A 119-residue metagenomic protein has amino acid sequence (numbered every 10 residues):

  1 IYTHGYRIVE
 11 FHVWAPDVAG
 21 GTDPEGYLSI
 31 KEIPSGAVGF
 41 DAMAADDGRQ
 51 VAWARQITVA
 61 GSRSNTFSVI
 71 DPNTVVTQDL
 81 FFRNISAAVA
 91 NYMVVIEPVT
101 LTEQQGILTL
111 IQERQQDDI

Functional and structural regions predicted by a protein language model:
I1-I119: Beta-strand-centric surfaces of beta-sandwich/beta-rich domains
